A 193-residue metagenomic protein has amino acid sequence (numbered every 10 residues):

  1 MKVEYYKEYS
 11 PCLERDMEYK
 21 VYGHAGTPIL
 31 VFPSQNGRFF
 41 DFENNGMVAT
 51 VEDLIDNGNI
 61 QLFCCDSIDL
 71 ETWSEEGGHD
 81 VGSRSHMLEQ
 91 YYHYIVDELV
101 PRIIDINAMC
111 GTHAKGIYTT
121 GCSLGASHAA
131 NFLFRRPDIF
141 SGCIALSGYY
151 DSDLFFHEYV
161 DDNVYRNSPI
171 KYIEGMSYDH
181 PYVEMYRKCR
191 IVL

Functional and structural regions predicted by a protein language model:
M1-L193: Non-catalytic cap/lid and distal C-terminal segments of serine-dependent acyl enzymes
